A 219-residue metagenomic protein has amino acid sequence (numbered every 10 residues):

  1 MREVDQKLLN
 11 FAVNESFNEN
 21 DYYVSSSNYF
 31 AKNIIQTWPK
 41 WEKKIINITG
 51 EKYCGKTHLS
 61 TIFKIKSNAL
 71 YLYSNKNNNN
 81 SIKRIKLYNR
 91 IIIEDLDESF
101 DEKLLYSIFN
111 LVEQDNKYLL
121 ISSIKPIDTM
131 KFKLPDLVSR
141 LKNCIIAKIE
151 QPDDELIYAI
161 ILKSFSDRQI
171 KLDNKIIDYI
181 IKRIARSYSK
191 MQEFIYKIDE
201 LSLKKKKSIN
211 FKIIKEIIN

Functional and structural regions predicted by a protein language model:
M1-T37, E42, L203-N219: A short, basic N-terminal segment
K43-S60: Walker A/P-loop nucleotide-binding motif
K64-S74: Post-Walker A helix-loop "phosphate-sensing" segment adjacent to the P-loop in P-loop NTPases
R84-L104, D115-I124: Conserved P-loop NTPase "ATPase switch" module shared by AAA+ and STAND
I108, V112-D136: Sensor-1/coupling segment of RecA-like P-loop NTPase cores
C144-L156: Conserved AAA+ ATPase "SRH/arginine-finger" region at the nucleotide-binding site
K171-I184: Short conserved motifs of the RecA-like P-loop NTPase core
I184-I198: The conserved phosphate-sensing helix
